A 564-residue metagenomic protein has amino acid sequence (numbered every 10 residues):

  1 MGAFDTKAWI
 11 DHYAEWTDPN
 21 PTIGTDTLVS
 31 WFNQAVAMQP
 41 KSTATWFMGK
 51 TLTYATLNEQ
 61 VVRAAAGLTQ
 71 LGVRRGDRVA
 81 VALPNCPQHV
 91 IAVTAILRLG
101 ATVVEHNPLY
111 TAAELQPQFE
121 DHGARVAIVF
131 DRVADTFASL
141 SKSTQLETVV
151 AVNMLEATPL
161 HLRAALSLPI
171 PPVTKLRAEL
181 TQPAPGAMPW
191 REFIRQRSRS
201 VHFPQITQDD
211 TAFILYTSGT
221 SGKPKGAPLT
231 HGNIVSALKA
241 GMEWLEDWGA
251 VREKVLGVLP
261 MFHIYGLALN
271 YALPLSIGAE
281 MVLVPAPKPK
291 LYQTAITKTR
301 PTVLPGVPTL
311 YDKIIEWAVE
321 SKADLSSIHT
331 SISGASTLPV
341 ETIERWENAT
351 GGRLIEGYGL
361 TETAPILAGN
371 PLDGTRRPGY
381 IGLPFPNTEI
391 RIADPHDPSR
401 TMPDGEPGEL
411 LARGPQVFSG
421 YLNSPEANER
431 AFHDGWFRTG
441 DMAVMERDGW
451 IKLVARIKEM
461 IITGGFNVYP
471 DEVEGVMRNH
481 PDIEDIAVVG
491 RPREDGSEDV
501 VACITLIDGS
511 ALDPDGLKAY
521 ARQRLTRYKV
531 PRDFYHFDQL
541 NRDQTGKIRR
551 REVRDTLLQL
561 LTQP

Functional and structural regions predicted by a protein language model:
F4-I10, S30-T53: AMP-dependent adenylate-forming
G24, T43-C86, V90-T94, T111-Q116: Conserved AMP-binding/adenylate-forming core of the ANL superfamily
L68-V73, R197-D209, I214-G257, I277-A279 (+1 more regions): Conserved adenylate-forming
Q70-L71, R98-E192, D508-S510: Structural core segment of the AMP-binding/adenylate-forming
P84, V129-L140, V152-T158, L259 (+5 more regions): Adenylate-forming
Y110, P117, A127-D131, G414 (+5 more regions): AMP-binding/adenylate-forming catalytic core of the ANL superfamily
V235-K254, F262-V303, K313-A318: Conserved AMP-binding/adenylation subdomain of ANL enzymes
A279, S331, L338-I355, T361-I451 (+3 more regions): Conserved AMP-binding/adenylate-forming
